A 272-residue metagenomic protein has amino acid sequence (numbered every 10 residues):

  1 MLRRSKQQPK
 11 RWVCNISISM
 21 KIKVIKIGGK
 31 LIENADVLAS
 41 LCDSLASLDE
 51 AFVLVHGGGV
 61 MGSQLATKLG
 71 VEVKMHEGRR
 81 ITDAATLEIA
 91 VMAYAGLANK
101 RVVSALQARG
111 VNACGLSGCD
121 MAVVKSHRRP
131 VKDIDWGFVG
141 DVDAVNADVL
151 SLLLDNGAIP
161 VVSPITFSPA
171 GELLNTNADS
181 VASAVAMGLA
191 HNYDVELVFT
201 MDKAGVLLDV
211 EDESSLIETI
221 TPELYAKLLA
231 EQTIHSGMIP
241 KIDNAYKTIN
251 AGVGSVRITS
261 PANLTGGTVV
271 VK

Functional and structural regions predicted by a protein language model:
R4-S5, N156: Generic N-terminal simple sequence motifs
S5, S17-S19: Serine residues within intrinsically disordered or low-complexity segments
Q7-R11: Cationic, low-complexity basic patches in intrinsically disordered or flexible, solvent-exposed regions
S19-K272: C-terminal catalytic "cap/lid" subdomain
